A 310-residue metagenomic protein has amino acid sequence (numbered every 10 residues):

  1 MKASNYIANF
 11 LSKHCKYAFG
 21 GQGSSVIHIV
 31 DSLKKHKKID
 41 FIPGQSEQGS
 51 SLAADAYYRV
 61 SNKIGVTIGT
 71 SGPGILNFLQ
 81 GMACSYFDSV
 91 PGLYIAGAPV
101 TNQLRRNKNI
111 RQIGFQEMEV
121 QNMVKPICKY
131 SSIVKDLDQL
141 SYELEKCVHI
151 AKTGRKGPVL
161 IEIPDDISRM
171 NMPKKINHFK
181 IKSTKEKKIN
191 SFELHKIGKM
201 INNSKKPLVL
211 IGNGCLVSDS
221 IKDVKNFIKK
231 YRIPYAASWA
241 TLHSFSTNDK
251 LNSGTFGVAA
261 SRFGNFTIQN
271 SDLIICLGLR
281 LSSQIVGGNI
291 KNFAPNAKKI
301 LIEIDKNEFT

Functional and structural regions predicted by a protein language model:
M1-T310: N-terminal alpha/beta PP-like core and its mobile active-site loop of ThDP/TPP-dependent enzymes
